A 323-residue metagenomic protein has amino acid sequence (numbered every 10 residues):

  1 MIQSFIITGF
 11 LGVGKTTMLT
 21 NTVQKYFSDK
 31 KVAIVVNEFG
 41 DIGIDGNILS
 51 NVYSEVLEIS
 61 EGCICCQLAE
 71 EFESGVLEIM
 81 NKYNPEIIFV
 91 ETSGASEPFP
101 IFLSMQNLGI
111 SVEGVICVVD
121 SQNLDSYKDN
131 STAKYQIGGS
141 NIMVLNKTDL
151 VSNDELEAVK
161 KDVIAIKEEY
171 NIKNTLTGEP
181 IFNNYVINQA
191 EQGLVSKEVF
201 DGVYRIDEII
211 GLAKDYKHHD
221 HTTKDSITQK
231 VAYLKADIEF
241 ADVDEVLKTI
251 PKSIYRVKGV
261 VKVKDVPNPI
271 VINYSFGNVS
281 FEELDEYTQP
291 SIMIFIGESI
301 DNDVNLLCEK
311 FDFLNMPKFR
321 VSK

Functional and structural regions predicted by a protein language model:
I2-T8, V13, T17-Y127: Nucleotide-state-sensitive switch-loop elements of NTP-binding domains
Q3, L68, E97, Q136 (+4 more regions): Helical mechanochemical/support elements of P-loop NTPase systems and associated helical scaffolds
V23, V36, V76, F102 (+3 more regions): A generic alpha-helix structural signal
N47-S50, K160-V163, N305-F313: Short, aromatic/basic amphipathic alpha-helical patches
L49-N51, M105-N107, K134, K248-T249 (+2 more regions): Short, solvent-exposed amphipathic alpha-helical segments in soluble enzyme and RNA/protein-processing domains
E78, K82-E191, V195: Phosphate/Mg2+-binding loops and adjacent switch elements in nucleotide/diphosphate-handling enzyme cores
I142, V151-Q289, S299-I300, F313-K323: C-terminal accessory "lid"/substrate-recognition subdomains
F295: Flexible loop/N-cap segments at domain edges
